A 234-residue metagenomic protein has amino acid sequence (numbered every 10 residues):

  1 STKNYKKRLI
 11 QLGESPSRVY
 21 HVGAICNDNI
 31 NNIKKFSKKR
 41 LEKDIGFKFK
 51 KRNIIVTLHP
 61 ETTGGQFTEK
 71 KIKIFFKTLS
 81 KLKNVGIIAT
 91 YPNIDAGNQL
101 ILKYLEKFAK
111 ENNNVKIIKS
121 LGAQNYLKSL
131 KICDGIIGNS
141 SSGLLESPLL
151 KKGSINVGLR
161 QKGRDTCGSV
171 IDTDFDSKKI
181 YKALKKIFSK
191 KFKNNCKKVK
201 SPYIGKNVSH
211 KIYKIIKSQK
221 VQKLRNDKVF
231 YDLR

Functional and structural regions predicted by a protein language model:
S1-R234: Nucleotide-activated sugar donor-binding and catalytic core shared by glycosyltransferases and related lipid-linked
